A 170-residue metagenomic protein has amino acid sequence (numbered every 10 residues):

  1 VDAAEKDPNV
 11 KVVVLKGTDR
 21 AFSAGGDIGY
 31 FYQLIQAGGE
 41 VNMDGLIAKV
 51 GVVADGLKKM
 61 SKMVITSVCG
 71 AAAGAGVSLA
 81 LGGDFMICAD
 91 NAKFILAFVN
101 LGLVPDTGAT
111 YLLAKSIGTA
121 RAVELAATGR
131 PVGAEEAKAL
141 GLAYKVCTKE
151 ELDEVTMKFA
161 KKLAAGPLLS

Functional and structural regions predicted by a protein language model:
D2, N9, G17-D55, A72: Glycine- (often His-adjacent) and acidic-residue-rich active-site loop that binds/positions the CoA thioester
A4-K6, T148-K149: A short N-terminal beta-strand-loop micro-motif at the entrance of redox/enzyme domains
P8-N9, A80: Short helix-terminating capping/connector loops at secondary-structure junctions
N9-K11, K62: Short, well-ordered coil/turn segments that N-cap beta-strands
K11, L169-S170: Short, polar/charged, Gly/Pro-enriched helix-capping and turn/loop motifs at alpha-helix termini and inter-helix linkers
V13-L15, I65: Conserved hydrophobic packing residues within short motifs/helices of P-loop NTPase cores of ABC-family ATPases
D55-L169: Crotonase-fold acyl-CoA enzyme core
